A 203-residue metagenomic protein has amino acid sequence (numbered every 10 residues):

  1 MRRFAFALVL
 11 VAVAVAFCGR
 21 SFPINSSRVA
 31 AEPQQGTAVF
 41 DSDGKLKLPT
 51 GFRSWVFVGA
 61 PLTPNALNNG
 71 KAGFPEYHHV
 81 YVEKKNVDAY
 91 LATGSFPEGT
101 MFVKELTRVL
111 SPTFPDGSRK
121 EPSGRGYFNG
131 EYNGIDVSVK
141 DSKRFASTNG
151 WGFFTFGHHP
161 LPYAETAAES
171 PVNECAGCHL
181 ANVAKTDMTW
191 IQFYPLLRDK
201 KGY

Functional and structural regions predicted by a protein language model:
M1-F4: Positively charged n-region of N-terminal signal peptides that target proteins for export
A7-G19: Bacterial N-terminal signal peptides
F17, Q34, S42, F57 (+1 more regions): Intrinsically disordered, low-complexity segments enriched in small/polar residues
C18-E32: Signal peptide processing junction and immediate N-terminal pro/mature segment of secreted/exported proteins
E32, A38-D41, L48-V56, A60 (+2 more regions): Sequence context surrounding c-type heme c attachment/ligation sites in exported
F52-P64, K71-Y77: Early exported N-terminus immediately downstream of N-terminal targeting peptides
F74-A92, R119-S123: N-terminal post-signal-peptidase region of extra-cytosolic proteins
